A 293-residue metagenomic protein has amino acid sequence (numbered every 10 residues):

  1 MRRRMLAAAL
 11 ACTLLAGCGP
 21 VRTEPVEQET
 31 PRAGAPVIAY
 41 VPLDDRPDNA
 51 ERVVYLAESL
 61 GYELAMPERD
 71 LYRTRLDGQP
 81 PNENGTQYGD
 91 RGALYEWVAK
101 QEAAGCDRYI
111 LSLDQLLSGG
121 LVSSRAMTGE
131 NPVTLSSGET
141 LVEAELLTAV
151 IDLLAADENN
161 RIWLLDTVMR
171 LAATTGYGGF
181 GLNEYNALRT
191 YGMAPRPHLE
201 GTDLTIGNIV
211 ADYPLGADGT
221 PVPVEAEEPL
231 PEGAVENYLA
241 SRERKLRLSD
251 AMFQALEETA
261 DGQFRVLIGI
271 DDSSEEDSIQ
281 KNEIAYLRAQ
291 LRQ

Functional and structural regions predicted by a protein language model:
L14-G17: C-terminal motif of bacterial Sec signal peptides marking the signal peptidase cleavage site
G19-V21: Bacterial signal peptide processing site
E27-A104: Basic, amphipathic N-terminal segments that precede the first structured/catalytic domain
L76-N84, S118-S136, Y177-Y185: Surface-exposed, active-site-proximal loop segments in enzymatic domains
Q87-E96, G129-L153, Y238-Q254, E283-R292: Well-ordered, non-membrane alpha-helical segments in soluble/globular domains
A156-I162: A short helix->loop->beta-strand "cap" motif at the edges of active sites that frequently abuts
L182-A251, L256, Y286-Q293: Acidic, His- and aromatic-enriched active-site or binding-groove loops in soluble protein domains that engage sugars
G262, I270-Q293: Long, internal scaffold/assembly segments composed of regular secondary structure
